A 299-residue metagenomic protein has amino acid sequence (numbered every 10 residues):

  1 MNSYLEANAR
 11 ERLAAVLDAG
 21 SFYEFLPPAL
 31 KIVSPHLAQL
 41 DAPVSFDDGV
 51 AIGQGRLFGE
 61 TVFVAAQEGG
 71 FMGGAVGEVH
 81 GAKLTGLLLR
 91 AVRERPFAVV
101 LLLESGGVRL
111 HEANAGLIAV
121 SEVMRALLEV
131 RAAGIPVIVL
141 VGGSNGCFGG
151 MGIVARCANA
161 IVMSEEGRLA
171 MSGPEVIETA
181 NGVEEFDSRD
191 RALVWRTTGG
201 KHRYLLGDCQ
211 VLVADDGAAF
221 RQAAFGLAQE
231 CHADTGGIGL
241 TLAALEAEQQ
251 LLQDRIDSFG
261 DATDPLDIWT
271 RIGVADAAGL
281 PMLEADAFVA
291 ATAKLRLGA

Functional and structural regions predicted by a protein language model:
M1-L26, T179-A299: Amphipathic alpha-helical segments at domain termini/boundaries
N2-F63: Short beta-strand/loop segment at the start of cytosolic alpha/beta domains
L37-L40, F71, R95-P96: Conserved P-loop NTPase/AAA+ ATPase motor core
A38, V44-G49, G74-L89: Glycine-rich anion/phosphate-binding loops
L57-E68, K83-R109: A structural preference for short, pocket-lining loop segments at secondary-structure junctions
G69-F71, E165: Short active-site-proximal "capping" loops at secondary-structure junctions
M72-V79, H111-A115: Flexible beta-alpha connector loops of hexameric P-loop NTPases
G107-G237: Conserved catalytic cores of soluble enzyme domains, especially glycine-rich substrate-binding beta-alpha loops
